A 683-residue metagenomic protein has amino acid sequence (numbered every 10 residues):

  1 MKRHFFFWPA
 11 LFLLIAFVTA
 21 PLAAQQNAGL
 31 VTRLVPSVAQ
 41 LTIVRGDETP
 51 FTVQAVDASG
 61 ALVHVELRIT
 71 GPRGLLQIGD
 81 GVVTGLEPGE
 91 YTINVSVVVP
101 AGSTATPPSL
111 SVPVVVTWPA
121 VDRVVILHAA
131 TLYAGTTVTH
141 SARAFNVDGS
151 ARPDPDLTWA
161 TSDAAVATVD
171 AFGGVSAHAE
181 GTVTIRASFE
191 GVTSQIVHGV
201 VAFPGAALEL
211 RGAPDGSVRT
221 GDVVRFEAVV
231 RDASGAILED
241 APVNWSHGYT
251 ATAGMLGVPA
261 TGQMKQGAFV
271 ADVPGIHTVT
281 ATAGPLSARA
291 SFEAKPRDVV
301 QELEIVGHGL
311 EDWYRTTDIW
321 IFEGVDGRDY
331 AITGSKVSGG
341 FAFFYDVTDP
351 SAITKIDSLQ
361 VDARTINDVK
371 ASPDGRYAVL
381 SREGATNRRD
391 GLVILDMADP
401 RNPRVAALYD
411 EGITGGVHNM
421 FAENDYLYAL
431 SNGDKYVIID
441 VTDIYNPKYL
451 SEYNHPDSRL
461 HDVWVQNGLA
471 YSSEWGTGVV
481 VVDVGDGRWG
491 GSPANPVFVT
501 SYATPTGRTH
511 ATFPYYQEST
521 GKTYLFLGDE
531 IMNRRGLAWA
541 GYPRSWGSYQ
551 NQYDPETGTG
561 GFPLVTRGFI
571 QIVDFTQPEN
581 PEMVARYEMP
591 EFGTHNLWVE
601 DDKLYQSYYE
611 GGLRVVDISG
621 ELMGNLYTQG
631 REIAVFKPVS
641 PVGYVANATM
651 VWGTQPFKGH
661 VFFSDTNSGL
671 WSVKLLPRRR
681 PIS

Functional and structural regions predicted by a protein language model:
M1-A10: Bacterial N-terminal signal peptides that target proteins for export
P9-T19: Bacterial N-terminal signal peptides
A24-V300: Extracytoplasmic soluble-region selector
M255, D272-S683: Feature marking well-ordered beta-strand scaffolds used for ligand recognition
